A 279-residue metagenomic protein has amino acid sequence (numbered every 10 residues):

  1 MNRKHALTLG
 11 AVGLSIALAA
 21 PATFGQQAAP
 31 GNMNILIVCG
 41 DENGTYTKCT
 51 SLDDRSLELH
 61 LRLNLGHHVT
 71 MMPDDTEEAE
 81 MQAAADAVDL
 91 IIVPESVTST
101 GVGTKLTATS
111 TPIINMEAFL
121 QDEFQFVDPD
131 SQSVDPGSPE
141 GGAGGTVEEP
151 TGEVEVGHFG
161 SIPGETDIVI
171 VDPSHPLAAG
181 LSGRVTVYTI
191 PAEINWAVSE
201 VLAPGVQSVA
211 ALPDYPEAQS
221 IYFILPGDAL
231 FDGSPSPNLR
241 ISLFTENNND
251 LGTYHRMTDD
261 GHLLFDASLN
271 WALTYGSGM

Functional and structural regions predicted by a protein language model:
M1-G10: Bacterial N-terminal signal peptides that target proteins for export
G10-A19: Bacterial N-terminal signal peptides
A28-G31, A83-D86, K105-T109, V147 (+2 more regions): Extracellular/periplasmic catalytic domains that process cell-envelope and extracellular macromolecules
P30-N32, Q219, P226-M279: Extracellular ligand-binding/catalytic regions of CAZymes and related secreted enzymes and adhesion modules
M33-Q121: Helical hinge/lid and interdomain linker segments adjacent to catalytic or ligand-binding clefts that mediate domain
L52, S56, G101, P176 (+1 more regions): Extracytoplasmic/secreted proteins, especially bacterial periplasmic and envelope-associated proteins
I114-E217: An acidic, glycine-rich "communication" segment
